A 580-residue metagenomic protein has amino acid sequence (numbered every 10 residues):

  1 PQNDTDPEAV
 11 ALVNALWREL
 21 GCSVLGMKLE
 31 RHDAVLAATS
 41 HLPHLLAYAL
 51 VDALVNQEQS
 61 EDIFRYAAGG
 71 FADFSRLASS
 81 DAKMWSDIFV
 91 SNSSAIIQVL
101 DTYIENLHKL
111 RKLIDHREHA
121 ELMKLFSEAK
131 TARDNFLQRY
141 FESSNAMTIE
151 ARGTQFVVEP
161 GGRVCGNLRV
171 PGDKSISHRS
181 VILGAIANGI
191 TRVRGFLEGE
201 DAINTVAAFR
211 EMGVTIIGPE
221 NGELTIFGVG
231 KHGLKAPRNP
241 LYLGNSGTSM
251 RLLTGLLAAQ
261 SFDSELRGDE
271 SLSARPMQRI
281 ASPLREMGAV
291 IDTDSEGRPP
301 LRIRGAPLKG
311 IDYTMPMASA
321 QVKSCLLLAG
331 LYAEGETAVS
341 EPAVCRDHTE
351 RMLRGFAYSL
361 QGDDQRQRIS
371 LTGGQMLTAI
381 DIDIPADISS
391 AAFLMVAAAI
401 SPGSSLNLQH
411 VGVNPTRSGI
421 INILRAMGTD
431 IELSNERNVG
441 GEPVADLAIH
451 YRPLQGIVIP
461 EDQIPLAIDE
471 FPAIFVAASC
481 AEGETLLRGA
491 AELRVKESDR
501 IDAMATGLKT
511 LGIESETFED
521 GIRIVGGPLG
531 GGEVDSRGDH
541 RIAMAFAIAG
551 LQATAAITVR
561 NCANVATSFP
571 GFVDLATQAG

Functional and structural regions predicted by a protein language model:
P1, L20, K28, N56-Q59 (+3 more regions): Short, flexible active-site loops
P1-R76: Internal alpha-helical scaffold of NAD(P)-dependent oxidoreductase catalytic cores
N3-T5, E30-R31, A53, A67-F71 (+8 more regions): Glycine-rich beta-alpha junction loops
T39, L46, L125-A129, I474-F475 (+1 more regions): Short alpha-helical scaffolding segments that buttress acidic/His motifs in well-ordered protein cores
H41-L46, L107, I114, S536: General detector of folded, globular domains
D62-A129, I182, S404: Interdomain hinge/lid region at the active-site interface of Rossmann-like NAD(P)-dependent oxidoreductases
I114, H119-T154: SAM-dependent methyltransferases
A146-G580: Structural preference for solvent-exposed beta-strand-turn elements and adjacent flexible terminal/loop segments within
